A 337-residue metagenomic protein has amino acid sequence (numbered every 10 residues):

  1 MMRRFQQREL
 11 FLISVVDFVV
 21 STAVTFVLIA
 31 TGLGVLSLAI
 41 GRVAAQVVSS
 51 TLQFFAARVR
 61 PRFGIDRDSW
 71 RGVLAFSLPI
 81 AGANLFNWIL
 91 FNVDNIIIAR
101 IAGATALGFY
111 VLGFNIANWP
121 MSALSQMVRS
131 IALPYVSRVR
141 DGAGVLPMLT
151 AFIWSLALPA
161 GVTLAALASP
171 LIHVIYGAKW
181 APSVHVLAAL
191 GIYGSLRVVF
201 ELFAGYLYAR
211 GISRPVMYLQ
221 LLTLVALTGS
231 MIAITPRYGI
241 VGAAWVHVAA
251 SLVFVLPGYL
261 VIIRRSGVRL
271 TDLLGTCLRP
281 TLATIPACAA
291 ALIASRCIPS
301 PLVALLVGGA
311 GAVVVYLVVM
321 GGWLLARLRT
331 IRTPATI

Functional and structural regions predicted by a protein language model:
M1-M2, I13-T25, L38-F55, A83 (+6 more regions): Short runs within selected transmembrane alpha-helices of multi-pass transporters and secretion channels
R4, G32, N92, I101-A104 (+3 more regions): Helix-loop interface residues and adjacent transmembrane-helix termini in multi-pass membrane transporters, primarily
Q7-F11, V35-A39, I96, L107 (+3 more regions): Alpha-helical transmembrane segments and their helix-entry boundary regions
R8, L12, V35-L36, T51-F91 (+2 more regions): Interhelical loop/hinge segments that connect adjacent transmembrane helices in multipass membrane
F26, A83-N92, V162-A166, T228-I232 (+1 more regions): Hydrophobic alpha-helical transmembrane segments in multi-pass integral membrane proteins
V35, G72-F76, I80, I96-N118 (+2 more regions): Interfacial/gating helices of multi-pass transporter permease domains
F109-L221: Specific pore-lining/lateral-gate transmembrane helices of multi-pass inner-membrane transport and insertion machines
T223-A226, L274-R329, I337: Transmembrane alpha-helical segments of multi-pass transport proteins
